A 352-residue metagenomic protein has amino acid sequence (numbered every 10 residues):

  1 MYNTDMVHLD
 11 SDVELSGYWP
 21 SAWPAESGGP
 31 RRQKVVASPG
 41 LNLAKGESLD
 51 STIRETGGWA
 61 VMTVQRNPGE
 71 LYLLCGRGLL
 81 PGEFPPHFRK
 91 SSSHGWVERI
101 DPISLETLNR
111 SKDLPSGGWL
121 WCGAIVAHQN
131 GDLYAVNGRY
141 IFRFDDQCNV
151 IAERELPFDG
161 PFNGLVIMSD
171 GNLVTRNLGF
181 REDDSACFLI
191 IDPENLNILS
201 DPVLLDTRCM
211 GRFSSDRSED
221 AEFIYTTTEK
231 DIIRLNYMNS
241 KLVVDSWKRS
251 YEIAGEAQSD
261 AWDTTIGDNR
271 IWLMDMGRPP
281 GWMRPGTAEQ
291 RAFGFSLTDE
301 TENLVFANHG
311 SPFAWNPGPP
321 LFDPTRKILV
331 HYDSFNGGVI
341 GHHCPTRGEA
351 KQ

Functional and structural regions predicted by a protein language model:
H8-G95, S116-G123: Beta-strand-rich domains and repeat architectures in extracellular enzymes and scaffolds, especially beta-propellers
A22-P24, E70-L73, D132-Y134, N172-V174 (+3 more regions): Conserved beta-propeller blade signature
G29, R77-L79, R139, L178-F180 (+3 more regions): Residue-level signature of beta-propeller blades and closely related beta-rich strand-turn architectures in secreted
K45-R54, E106-P115, N149-E155, N197-L205 (+3 more regions): A short beta-strand motif characteristic of beta-propeller blades
T56-T63, G117-V126, F158-D170, D206-R217 (+3 more regions): Repeated scaffold domains used in trafficking and secretory/extracellular systems, primarily beta-propellers
L74-S93, N177-S185, M274-E289: Short, conserved, GDST-rich strand-edge loop motifs in beta-rich repeat architectures
G95-E98, Y140-F142, A186-L189, D231-I233 (+2 more regions): A short loop-to-beta-strand structural motif that recurs across blades of beta-propeller domains
D101-S104, D145-N149, D192-L196, Y237-S240 (+2 more regions): Short loop/turn segments that connect beta-strands within beta-propeller blades
